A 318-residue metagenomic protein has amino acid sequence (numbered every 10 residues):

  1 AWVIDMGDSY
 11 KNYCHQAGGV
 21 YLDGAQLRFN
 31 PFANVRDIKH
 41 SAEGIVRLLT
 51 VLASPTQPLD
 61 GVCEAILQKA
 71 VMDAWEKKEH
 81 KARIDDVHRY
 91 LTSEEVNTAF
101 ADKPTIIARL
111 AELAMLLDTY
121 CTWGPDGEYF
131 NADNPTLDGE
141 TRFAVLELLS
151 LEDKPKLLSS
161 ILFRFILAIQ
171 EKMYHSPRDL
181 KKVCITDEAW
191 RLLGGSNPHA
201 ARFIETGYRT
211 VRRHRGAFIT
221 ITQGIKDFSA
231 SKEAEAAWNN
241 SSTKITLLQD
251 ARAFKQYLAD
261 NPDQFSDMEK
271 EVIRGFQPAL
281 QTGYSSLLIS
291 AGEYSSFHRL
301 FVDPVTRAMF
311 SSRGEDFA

Functional and structural regions predicted by a protein language model:
A1-I4: Conserved RecA-like ASCE P-loop NTPase motor core of nucleic-acid helicases/translocases
M6, K11-G216, S229-K232, G275-G283 (+1 more regions): P-loop NTPase motor domains
R109, L113, P177, F228-A318: C-terminal regions of RecA-like/P-loop NTPase motor modules
T222: H-loop/switch region of ABC-family ATPase nucleotide-binding domains
